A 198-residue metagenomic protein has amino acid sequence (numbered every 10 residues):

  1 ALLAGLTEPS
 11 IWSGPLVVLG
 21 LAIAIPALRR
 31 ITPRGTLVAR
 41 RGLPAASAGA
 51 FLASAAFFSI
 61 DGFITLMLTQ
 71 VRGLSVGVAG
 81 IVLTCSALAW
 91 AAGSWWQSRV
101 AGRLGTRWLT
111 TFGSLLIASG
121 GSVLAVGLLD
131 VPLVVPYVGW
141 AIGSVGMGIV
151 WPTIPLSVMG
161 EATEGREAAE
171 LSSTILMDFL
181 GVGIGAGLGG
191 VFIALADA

Functional and structural regions predicted by a protein language model:
A1-P15: Phenylalanine-glycine-rich, low-complexity intrinsically disordered regions, typified by the FG/GLFG repeat domains
W12-P15, T32-D197: 12-transmembrane solute porter fold
V18-R30: Alpha-helical transmembrane segments and their membrane-interface exit regions
P26-A27, A196-A198: Charged, low-complexity, helix-prone segments enriched in Lys/Glu/Asp/Gln
